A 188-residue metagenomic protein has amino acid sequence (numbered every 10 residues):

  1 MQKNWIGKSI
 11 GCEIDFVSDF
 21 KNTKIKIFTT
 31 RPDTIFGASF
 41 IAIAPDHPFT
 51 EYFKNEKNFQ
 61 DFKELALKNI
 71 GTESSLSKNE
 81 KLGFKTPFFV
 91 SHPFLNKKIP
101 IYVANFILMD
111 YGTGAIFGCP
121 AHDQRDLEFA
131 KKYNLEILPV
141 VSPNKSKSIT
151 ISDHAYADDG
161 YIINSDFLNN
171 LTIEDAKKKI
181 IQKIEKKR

Functional and structural regions predicted by a protein language model:
M1-I10, A38, I43-K85: Amphipathic alpha-helical
M1-I25, A115-R188: Residue patterns forming the tRNA-binding/recognition surfaces of aminoacyl-tRNA synthetases and related DALR
I14-F49: Extended, domain-scale alpha-helical bundle/helix-rich regions
T30-P32, V103-M109, S152-A155: Short, flexible, solvent-exposed loop/turn segments with mixed acidic/basic and small polar residues
G37, Y111-T113, K131: Short glycine/proline-enriched turns and hinge-like loops at secondary-structure junctions
F84, Y102, V140-P143: Structured DNA-binding interfaces in DNA transaction proteins
F88-Q124: Catalytic-site beta-strand/loop segments enriched in glycine and acidic/polar residues
